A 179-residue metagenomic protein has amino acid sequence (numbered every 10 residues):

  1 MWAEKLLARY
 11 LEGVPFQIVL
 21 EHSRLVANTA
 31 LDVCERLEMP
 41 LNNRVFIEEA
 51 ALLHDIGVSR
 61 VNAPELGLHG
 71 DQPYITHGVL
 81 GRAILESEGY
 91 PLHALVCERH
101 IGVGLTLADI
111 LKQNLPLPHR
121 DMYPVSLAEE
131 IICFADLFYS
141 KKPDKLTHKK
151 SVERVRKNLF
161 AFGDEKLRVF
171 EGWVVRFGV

Functional and structural regions predicted by a protein language model:
M1-F16: Generic N-terminal amphipathic, Lys/Arg-enriched alpha-helix
L11, M39-V152: Divalent metal-dependent catalytic cores for phosphoryl transfer on phosphate-bearing substrates
Q17-H22: A short, charge-rich alpha-helical start-of-domain segment used by transcription regulators
R24, P91, V175-G178: Generic structural signal for well-ordered, non-transmembrane alpha-helical segments in soluble/cytosolic regions
K157-V179: Charged phosphate-binding loop/patch that engages nucleotide di/tri-phosphates or the phosphate backbone of nucleic
